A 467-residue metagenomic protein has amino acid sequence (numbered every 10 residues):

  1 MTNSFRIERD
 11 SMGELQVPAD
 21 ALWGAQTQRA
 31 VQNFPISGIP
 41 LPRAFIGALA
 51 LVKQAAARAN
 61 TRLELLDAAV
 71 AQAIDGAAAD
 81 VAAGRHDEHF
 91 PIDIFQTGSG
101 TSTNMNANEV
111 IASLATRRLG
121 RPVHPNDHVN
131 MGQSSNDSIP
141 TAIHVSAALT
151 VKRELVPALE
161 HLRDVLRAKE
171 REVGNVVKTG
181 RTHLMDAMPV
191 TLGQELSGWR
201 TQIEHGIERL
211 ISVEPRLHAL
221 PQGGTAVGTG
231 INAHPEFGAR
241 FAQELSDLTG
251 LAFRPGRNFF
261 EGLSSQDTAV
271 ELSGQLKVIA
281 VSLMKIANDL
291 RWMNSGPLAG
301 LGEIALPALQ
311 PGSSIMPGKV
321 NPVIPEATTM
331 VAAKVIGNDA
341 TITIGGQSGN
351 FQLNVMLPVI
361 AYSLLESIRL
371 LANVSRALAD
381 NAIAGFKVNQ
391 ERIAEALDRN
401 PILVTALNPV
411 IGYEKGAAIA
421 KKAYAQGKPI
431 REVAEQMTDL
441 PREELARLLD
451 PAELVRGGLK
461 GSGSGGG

Functional and structural regions predicted by a protein language model:
M1-G467: Conserved, well-structured ligand/cofactor-binding cores
